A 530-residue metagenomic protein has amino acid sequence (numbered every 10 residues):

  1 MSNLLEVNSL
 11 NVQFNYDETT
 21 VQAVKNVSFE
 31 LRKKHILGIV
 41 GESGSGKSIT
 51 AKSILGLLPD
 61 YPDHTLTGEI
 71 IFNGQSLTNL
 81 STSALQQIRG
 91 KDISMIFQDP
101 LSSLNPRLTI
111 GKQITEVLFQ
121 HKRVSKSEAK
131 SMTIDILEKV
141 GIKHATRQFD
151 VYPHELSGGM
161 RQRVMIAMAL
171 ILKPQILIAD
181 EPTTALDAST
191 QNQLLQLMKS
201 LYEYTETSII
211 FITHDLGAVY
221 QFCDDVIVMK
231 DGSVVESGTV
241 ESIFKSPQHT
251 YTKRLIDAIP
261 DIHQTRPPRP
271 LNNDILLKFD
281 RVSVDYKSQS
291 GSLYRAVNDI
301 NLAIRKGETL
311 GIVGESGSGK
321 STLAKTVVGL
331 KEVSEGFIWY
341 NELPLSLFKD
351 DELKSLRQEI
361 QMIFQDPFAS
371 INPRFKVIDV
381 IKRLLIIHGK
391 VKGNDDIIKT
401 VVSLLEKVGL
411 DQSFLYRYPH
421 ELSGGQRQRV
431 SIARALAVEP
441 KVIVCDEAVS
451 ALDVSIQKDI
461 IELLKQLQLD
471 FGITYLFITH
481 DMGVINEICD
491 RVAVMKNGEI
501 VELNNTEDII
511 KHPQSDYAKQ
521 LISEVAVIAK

Functional and structural regions predicted by a protein language model:
L55, V328: Helix-to-loop junction immediately C-terminal to a conserved catalytic motif
T65-S76, G336-P344: Conserved ABC transporter NBD signature motif
E128-R147, D395-S413, S523: Conserved ABC ATPase "signature" region
V151-L156, M160, Y418-L422, Q426: Conserved ABC ATPase signature
K173, E439: Conserved catalytic motifs of ABC-family nucleotide-binding domains
